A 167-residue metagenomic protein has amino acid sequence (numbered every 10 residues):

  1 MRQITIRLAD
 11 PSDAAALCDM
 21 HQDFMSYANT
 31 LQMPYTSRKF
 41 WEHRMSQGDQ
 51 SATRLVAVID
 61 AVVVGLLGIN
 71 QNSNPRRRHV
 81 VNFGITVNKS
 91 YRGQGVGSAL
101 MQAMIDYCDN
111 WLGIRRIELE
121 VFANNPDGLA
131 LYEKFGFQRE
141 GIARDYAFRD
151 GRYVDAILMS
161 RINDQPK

Functional and structural regions predicted by a protein language model:
I4-D19: A short beta-loop-alpha structural element at the N-terminal edge of CoA-dependent acyl/N-acetyltransferase catalytic
L8-P11, F24-S90, M101-Q102, Y107 (+1 more regions): Acetyl-CoA-dependent GNAT
R92, L119-L129, Y146-D150: Conserved beta-strand-loop-alpha-helix junction that forms the acyl-donor binding cleft
Q94, S98, N110, A123-G141: Conserved active-site alpha-helix within GNAT-family acetyltransferase domains
D109-E120: Conserved GNAT acetyl-CoA-binding A-motif
R152-K167: Terminal substrate-recognition subdomain of acyl/acetyltransferases
